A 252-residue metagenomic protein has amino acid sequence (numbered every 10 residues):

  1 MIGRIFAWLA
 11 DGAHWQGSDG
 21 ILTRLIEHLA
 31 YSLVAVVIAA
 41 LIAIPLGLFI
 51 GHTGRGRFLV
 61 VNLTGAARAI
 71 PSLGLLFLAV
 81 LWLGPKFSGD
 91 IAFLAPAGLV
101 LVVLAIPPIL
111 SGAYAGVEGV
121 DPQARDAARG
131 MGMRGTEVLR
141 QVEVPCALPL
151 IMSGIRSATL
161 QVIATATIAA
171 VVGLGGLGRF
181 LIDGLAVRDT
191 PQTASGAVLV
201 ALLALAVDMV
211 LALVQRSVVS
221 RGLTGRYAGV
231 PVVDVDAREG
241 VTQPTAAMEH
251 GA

Functional and structural regions predicted by a protein language model:
M1-G3, W8, D19, M209-A252: Transmembrane alpha-helical segments of polytopic membrane transport and secretion proteins
M1-V36, L83: Periplasmic/extracellular loop-to-transmembrane helix junction in inner-membrane transport proteins
T23-Y31, V80-P108, Q192, G196: Loop-to-helix entry region at the N-terminal start of transmembrane alpha-helices in multi-pass membrane transporters
L33, G135-A169, S195: Transmembrane alpha-helices
L41-L46, V60, P96-L99, V103-R125 (+3 more regions): Membrane-embedded alpha-helices of multi-pass transport/permease systems
L46-L81, L101, I106-A115: Cytoplasmic-entry segments and transmembrane alpha-helices of multi-pass inner-membrane transporters
V117-A147, L174: Short helix-to-coil transition segments within interhelical loops that connect adjacent transmembrane helices
L177-L213: Hydrophobic alpha-helical transmembrane segments of polytopic membrane proteins
